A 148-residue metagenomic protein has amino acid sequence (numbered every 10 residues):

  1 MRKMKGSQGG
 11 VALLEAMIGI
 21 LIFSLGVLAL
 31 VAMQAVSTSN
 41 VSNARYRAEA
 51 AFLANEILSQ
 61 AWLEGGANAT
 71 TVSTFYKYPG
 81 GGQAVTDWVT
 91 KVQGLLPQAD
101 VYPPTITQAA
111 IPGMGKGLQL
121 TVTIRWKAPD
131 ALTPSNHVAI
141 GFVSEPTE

Functional and structural regions predicted by a protein language model:
R2-S7, V11-A54: Aliphatic-rich helix starts adjacent to a transmembrane/signal segment
S39-E148: Flexible, low-complexity segments enriched in proline/glycine/serine and punctuated by aromatic residues
